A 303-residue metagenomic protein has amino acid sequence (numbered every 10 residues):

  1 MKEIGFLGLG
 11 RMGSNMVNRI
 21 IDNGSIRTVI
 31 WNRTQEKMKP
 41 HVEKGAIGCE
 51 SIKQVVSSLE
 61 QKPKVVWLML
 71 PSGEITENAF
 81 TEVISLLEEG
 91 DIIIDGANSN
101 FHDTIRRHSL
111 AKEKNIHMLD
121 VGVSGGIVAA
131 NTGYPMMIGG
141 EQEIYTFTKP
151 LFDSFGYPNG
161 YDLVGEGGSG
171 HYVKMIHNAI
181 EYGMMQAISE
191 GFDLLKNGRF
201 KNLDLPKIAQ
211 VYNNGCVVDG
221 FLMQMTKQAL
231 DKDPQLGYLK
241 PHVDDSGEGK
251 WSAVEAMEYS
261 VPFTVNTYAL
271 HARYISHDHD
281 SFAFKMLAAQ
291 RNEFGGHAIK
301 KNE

Functional and structural regions predicted by a protein language model:
M1-L68, G90, I127-A130: NAD(P)+-binding Rossmann beta1-loop-alpha1 motif at the extreme N-terminus of oxidoreductases
K2-L9, M16, D153-S154, N292 (+1 more regions): ATP-dependent carboxylate/acyl-activation modules
I4, A79, N100-E190, I299: Rossmann-fold dinucleotide-binding core
I21, V42, I105, K112 (+1 more regions): Anion (oxyanion) recognition and catalysis
T28, G48, M118-L119, F263: Hydrophobic beta-strand scaffold residues
C49-Q54, E60-Y134: Rossmann-like NAD(P)(H) cofactor-binding subdomain of soluble oxidoreductases
M137, F147, G168-H297, K301: Helical "substrate-binding/catalytic lid" subdomain of Rossmann-like NAD(P)-dependent dehydrogenases/reductases
